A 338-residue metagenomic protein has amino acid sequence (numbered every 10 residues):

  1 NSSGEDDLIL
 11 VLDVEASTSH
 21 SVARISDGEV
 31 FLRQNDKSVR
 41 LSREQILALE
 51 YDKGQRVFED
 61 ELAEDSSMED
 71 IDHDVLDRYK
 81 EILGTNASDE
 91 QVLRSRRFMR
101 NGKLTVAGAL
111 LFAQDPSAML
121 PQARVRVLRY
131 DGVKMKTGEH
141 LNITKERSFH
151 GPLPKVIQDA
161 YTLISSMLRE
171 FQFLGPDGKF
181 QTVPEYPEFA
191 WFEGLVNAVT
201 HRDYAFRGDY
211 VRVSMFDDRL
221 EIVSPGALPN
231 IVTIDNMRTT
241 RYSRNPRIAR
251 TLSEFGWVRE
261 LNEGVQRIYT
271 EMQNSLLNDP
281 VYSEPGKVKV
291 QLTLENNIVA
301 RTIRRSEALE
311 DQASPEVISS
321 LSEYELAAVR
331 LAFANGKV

Functional and structural regions predicted by a protein language model:
N1-V30: Divalent-cation
V11, R126, Y210-R212, V281-Y282: Short, surface-exposed charged micro-motifs
L12, L110, L292: A residue-level signal for conserved active-site and pocket-lining positions in enzyme catalytic cores
R33-R207, M215-D218, G226-R241, G264 (+1 more regions): Active-site helix-to-loop segments that bind/position phosphate- or nucleotide-bearing substrates and donors across
F189, R241-N274: Glycine-rich phosphate-binding loop
L220-F255, V299-L321, L326: Glycine-rich/acidic phosphate-handling loop/turn and adjacent ATP-lid/helix of nucleotide-binding kinase/ATPase domains
E260-V317: Long, low-complexity, charged/polar intrinsically disordered regions in eukaryotic proteins
V329, N335-V338: Short acidic, hydrophobic short linear motifs in intrinsically disordered regions
